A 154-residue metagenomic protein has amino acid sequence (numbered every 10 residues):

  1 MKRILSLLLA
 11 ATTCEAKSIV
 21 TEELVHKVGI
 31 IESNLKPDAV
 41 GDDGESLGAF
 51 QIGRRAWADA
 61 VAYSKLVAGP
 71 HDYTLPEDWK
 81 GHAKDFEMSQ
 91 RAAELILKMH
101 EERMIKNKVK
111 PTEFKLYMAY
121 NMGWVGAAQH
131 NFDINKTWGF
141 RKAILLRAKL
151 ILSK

Functional and structural regions predicted by a protein language model:
R3-T12: Sec-dependent N-terminal signal peptides
T12-T13, L150: Short stretches within intrinsically disordered, low-complexity N-terminal or propeptide regions
C14-S18: Boundary at the C-terminal end of the N-terminal hydrophobic targeting segment
I19-T21, D43-E45, K110-E113: Extracellular/periplasmic catalytic domains that process cell-envelope and extracellular macromolecules
V20-K36, I52, A93-E94, L116-G123: Short, functionally critical alpha-helical segments immediately adjacent to catalytic or ligand/cofactor-binding
P37-V67: N-terminal, post-signal-peptide region of Sec/Tat-exported proteins
A58-K115, A119-A128, L145: Alpha-helical segment that forms one wall of the substrate-binding/catalytic cleft in peptidoglycan-active domains
F132-K154: Long, amphipathic alpha-helical surface segments
